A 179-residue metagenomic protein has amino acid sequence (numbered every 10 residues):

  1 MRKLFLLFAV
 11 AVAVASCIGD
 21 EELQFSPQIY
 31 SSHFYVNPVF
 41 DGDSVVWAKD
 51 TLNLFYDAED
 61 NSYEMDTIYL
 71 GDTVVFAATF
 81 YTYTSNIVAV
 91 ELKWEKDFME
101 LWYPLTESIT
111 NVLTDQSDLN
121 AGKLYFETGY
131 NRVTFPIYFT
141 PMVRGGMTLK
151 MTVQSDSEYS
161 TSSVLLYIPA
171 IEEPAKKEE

Functional and structural regions predicted by a protein language model:
M1-L4: Positively charged n-region of N-terminal signal peptides that target proteins for export
L7: An extended, acidic, His-containing surface patch that forms the Zn2+-binding/catalytic region of metallohydrolases
A13-S16: C-terminal motif of bacterial Sec signal peptides marking the signal peptidase cleavage site
I18-E21: Bacterial signal peptide processing site
L23-F25: Intrinsically disordered, low-complexity repeat and linker tracts
P27-E179: First exposed extracellular module after export/assembly in secreted or surface-exposed proteins
